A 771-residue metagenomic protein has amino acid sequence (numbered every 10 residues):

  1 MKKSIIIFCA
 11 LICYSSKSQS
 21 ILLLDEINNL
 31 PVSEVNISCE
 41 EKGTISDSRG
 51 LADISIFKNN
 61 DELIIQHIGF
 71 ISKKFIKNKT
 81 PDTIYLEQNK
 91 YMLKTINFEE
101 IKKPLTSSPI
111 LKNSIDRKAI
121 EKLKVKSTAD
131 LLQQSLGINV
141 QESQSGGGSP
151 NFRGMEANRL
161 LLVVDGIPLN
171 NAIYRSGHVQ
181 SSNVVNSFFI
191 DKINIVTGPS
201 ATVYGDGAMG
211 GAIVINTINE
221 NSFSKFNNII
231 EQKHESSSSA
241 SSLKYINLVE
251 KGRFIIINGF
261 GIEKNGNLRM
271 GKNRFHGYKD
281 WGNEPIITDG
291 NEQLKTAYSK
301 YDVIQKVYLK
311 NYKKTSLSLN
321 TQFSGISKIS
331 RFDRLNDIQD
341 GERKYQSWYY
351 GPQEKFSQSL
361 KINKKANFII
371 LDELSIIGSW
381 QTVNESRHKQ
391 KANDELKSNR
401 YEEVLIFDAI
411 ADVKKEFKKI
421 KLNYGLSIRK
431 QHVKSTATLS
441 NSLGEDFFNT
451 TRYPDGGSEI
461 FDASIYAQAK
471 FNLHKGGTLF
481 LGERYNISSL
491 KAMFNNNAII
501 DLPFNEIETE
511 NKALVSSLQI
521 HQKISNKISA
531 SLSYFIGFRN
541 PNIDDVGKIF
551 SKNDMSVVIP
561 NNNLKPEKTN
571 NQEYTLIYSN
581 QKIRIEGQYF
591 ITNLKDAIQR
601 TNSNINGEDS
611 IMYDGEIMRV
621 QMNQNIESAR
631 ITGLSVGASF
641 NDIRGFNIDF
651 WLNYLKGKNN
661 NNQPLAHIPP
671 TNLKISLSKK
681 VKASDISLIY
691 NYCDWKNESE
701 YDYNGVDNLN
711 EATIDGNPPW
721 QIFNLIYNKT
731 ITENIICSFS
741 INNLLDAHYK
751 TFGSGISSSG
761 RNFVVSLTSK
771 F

Functional and structural regions predicted by a protein language model:
S55, L169-T197: Short acidic/polar hinge/loop motifs at secondary-structure boundaries that mediate gating or recognition
Q66-I68, P81-E121, A157: Short, acidic, small-residue-rich periplasmic hinge/interaction motif at the N-terminus of Gram-negative outer-membrane
K79-Y85, T128-L131, G148-N151, L162-V163 (+4 more regions): N-terminal periplasmic accessory domains that precede and gate Gram-negative outer-membrane beta-barrel machines
S238-K264, H276-I329, E354-F356, I362 (+2 more regions): Transmembrane beta-barrel wall of Gram-negative outer-membrane proteins
L294-K300, K314-L371, W380-I406, R452: Flexible loop and strand-edge segments within Gram-negative outer membrane beta-barrel domains
S327, T382-S386, K434, L439-E445 (+7 more regions): Surface-exposed extracellular loop regions of Gram-negative outer-membrane beta-barrel proteins, predominantly
V404-D412, I559-K565, N571, R584-N647: Outer membrane beta-barrel strand-and-loop segments of large Gram-negative receptors, especially TonB-dependent
H474-K475, S488, F590-N593, Y613-Y701 (+2 more regions): Gram-negative outer-membrane beta-barrel transporters
